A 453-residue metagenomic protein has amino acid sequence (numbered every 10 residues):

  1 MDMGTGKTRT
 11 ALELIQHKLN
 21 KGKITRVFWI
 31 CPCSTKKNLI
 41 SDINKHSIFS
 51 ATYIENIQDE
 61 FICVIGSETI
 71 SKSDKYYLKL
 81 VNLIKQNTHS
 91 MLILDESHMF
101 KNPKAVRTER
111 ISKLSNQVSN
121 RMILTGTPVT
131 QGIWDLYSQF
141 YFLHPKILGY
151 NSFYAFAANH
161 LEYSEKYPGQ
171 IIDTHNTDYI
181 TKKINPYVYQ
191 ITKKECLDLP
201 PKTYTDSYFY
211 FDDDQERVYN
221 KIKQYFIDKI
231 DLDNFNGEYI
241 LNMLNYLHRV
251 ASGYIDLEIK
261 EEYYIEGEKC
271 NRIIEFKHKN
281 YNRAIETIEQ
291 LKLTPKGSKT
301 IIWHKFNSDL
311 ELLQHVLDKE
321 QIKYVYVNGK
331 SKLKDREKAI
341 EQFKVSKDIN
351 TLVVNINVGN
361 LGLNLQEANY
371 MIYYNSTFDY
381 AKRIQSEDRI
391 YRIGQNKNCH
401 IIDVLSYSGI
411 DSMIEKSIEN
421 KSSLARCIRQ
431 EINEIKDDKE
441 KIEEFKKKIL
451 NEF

Functional and structural regions predicted by a protein language model:
M1-L14: Walker A/P-loop
D2, S97, P103-K104, F153 (+3 more regions): Interdomain linker/hinge connecting the two RecA-like lobes of the SF2 helicase core
T8-T10, K23-K45, T130-D135, K305-N307: Conserved Walker A/P-loop ATP-binding site and its immediately adjacent core in helicase/helicase-like ATPase domains
T25-R26, Q58-D59, M91, T108-E195 (+1 more regions): Conserved P-loop NTPase motor "coupling/switch" region that bridges the ATPase
S34-I57, L143-I147: Conserved helix-turn-beta segment of the N-terminal RecA-like "Helicase ATP-binding" lobe in SF1/SF2 helicases
D59-K75, V345-N360: Conserved two-lobed SF2 helicase motor
V118-F153, C196-K223, V354-D437: SF2 helicase/translocase ATPase core recognition
I301-W303, E311-Q314, D318, I322-G359: Conserved helicase ATPase core of P-loop NTP-dependent helicases/translocases
